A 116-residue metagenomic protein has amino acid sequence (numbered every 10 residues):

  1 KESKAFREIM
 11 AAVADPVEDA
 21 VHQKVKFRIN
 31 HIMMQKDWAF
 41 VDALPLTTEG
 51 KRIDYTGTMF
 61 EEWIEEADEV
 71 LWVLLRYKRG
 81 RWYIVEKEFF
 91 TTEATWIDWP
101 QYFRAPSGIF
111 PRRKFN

Functional and structural regions predicted by a protein language model:
K1, H31-Q35, E93-A94: Short secondary-structure boundary segments
K1-K24: Short, non-transmembrane alpha-helical segments in secretory-pathway proteins
A14-V17, I53, F60, P111: Polar low-complexity intrinsically disordered regions enriched in Ser/Thr and small residues
K24-R79: Mature extracytoplasmic domains of secretory-pathway proteins
L46, F60-W63, A94, F103-S107: Short, low-complexity, polar/charged sequence segments that are solvent-exposed and flexible
E69-Q101: Short beta-strand edge/turn micro-motifs at domain boundaries
W96-N116: Extended, polar beta-sheet/loop recognition surfaces of beta-rich domains that mediate binding to diverse ligands
